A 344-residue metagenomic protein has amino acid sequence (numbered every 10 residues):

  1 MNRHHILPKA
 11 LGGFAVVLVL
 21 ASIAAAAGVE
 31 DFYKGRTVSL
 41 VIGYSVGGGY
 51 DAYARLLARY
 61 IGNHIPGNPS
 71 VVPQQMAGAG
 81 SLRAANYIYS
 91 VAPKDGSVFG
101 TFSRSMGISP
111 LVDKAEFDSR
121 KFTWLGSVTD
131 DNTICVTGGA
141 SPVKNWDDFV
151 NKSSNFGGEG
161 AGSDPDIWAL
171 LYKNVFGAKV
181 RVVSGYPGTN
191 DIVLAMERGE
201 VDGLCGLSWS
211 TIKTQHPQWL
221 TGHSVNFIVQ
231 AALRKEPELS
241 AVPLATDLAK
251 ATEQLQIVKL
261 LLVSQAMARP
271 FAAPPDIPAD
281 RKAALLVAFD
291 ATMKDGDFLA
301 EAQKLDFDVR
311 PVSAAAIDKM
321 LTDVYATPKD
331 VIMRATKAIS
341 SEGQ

Functional and structural regions predicted by a protein language model:
M1-L7: N-terminal secretory signal peptides that target proteins for export/translocation
A10-S22: Bacterial N-terminal signal peptides
A24-V29: Boundary at the C-terminal end of the N-terminal hydrophobic targeting segment
F32, V38, N63-N68, Y87-V98 (+3 more regions): Hinge/capping helix and adjacent helix->loop/strand transition within the periplasmic-binding protein
K34-V38, T221-S224, K250, A266 (+1 more regions): An extracytoplasmic/periplasmic, membrane-proximal ligand-sensing/linker region
L40-A54, A77-G80, G157-D164: Extracytoplasmic "Venus flytrap"
L57, A79-S81, S97-S109, S127-D130 (+1 more regions): Ligand-binding clamshell of periplasmic/extracellular solute-binding protein-like
T101-F102, E159, G185, C205-L207 (+2 more regions): Short beta-strand and adjacent tight-turn residues that come in two discontinuous sequence segments and form the edges
